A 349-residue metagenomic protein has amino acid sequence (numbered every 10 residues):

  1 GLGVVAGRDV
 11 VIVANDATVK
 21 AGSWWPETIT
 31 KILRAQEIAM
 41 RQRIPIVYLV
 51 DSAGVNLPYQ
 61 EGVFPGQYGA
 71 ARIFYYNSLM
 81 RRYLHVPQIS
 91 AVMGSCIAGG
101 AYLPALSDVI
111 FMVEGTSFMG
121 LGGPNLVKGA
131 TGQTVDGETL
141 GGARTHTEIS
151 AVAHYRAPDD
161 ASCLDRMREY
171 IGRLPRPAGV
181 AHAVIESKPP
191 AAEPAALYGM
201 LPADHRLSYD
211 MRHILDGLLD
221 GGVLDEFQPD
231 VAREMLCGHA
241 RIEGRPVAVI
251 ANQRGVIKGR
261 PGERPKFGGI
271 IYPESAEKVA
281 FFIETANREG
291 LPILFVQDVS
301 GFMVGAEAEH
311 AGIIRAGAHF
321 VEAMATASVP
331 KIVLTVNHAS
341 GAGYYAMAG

Functional and structural regions predicted by a protein language model:
G1-G349: Ligand-binding clefts of soluble mixed alpha/beta catalytic domains
